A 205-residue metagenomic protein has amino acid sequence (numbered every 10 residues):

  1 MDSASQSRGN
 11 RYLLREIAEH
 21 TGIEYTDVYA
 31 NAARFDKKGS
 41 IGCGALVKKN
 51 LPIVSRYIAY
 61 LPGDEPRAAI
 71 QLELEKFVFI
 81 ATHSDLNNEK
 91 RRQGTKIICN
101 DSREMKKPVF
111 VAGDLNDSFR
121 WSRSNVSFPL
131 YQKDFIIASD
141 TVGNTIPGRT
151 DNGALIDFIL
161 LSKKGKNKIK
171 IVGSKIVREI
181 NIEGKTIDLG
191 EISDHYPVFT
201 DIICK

Functional and structural regions predicted by a protein language model:
M1, T26-A32, F110-D114, I137-T141: Active-site neighborhood of phospho(di)ester-bond hydrolases with catalytic His/Asp-centered motifs
M1-F77, V172-K175: Structured beta-strand-rich core segments of catalytic domains in phosphoester-bond hydrolases
S3, S84, G113-L115, Y196: Active-site metal-binding loops of divalent metal-dependent hydrolases
Y12-L13, Q93-C99, N125-V126: Charged helix-capping and loop-helix junction motifs
C43-A45, A69-Q71, A81, D157-I159 (+1 more regions): Conserved hydrophobic/aromatic beta-strand scaffold that supports enzyme active sites
I53-I58, R103-F110, D117-K205: Metal-dependent phosphoester-hydrolase catalytic domains
Y57-Y60, I80-E89: Surface-exposed cleft-lining segments at the edges of enzyme active sites
E89-K107: A long, amphipathic alpha-helix that forms part of the scaffold/cap immediately adjacent to metal-dependent active
